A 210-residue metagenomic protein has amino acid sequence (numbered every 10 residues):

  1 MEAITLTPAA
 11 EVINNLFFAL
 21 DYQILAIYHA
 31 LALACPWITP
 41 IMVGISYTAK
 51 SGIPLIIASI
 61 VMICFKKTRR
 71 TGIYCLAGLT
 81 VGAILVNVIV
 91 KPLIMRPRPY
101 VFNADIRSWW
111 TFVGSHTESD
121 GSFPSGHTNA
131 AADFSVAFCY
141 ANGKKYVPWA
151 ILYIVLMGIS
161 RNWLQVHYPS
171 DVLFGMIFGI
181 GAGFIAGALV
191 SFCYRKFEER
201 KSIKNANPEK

Functional and structural regions predicted by a protein language model:
M1-L55, N87-T117, P208: N-terminal transmembrane-helix/juxtamembrane module of multi-pass inner/ER membrane proteins
C35-W37, K67-G72, N142-W149: Membrane-helix interface segments
G44, Y74-V81, L173-M176: Loop-to-helix transition at the N-terminal end of transmembrane alpha-helices
I57-V86: Interfacial segments of alpha-helical transmembrane regions
V61, V81, L85-V90, I94 (+1 more regions): Alpha-helical membrane-inserting segments
F65-K66, I94-M95, L164-Y168: Short helix-capping/hinge motifs at transmembrane helix termini and TM-loop junctions
S108-K210: Membrane-embedded catalytic cores of phosphoryl/pyrophosphoryl-handling enzymes
